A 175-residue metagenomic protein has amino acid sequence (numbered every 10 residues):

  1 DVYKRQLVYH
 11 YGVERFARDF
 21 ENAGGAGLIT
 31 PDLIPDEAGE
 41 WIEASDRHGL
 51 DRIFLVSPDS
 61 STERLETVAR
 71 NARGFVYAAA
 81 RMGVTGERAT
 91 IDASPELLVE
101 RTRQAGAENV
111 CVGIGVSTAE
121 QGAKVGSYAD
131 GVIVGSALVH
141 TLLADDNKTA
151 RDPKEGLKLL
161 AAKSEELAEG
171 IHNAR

Functional and structural regions predicted by a protein language model:
V2-Y3: Short, small-residue-biased leader/transition segments that mark boundaries at the very start of proteins
F20-A26, D46-I53, R70-V76, Y128-V132: Glycine-enriched alpha-helix->loop->beta-strand junction motifs that scaffold or abut catalytic
E21, I42-D46, E96-G106, S164-R175: Surface-exposed amphipathic alpha-helices with a cationic face
G27-I29, I34-E37, V76-G86, Y128-K148: Glycine-rich phosphate-binding active-site loops on the catalytic face of alpha/beta enzymes
L55, L65-Q104, T141-N147: Glycine/Thr-rich beta-alpha phosphate-binding loop at enzyme active sites
S60-A69, V116-V132: Catalytic cores of alpha/beta
N109-S117: Glycine-rich anion-binding loop/nest that anchors nucleotide
H140-R175: C-terminal helical cap(s) of enzyme catalytic domains, especially alpha/beta-barrels
